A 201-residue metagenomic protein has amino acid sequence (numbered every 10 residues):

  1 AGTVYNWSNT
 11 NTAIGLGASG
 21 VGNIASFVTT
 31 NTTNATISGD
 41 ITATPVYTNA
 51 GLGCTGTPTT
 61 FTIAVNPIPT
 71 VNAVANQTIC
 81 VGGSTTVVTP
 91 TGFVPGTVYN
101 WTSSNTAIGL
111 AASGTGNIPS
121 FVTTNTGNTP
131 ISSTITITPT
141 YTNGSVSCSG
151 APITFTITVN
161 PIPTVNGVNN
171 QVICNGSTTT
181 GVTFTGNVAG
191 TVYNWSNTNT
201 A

Functional and structural regions predicted by a protein language model:
A1-A201: Extracellular low-complexity Ser/Thr/Asn/Gly-rich intrinsically disordered segments
